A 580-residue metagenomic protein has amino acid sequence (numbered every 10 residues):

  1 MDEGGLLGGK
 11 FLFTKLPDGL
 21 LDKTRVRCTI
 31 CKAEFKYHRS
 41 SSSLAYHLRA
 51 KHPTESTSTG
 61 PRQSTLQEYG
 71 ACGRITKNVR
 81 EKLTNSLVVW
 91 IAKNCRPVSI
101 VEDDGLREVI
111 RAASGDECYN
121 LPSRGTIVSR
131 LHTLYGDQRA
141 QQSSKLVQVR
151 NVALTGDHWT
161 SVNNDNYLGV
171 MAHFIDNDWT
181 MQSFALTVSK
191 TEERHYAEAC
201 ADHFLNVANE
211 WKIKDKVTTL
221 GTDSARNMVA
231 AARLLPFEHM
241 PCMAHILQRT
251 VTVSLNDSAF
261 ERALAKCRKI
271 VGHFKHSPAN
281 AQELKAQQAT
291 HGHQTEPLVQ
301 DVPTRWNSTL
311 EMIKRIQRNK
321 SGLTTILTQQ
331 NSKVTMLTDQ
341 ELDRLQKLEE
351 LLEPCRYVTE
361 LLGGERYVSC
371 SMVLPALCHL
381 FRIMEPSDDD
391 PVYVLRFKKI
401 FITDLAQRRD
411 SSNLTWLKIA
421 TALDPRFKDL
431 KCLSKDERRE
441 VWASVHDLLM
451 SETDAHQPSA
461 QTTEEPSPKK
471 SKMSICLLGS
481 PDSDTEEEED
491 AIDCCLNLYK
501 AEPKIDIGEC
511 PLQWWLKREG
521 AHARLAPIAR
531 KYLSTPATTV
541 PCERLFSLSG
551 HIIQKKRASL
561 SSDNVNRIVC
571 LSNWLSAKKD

Functional and structural regions predicted by a protein language model:
M1-A112, L121, G125-L146, R150-V152 (+7 more regions): A zinc-binding module initiation signal
K15-P17, T29, A33, N94 (+6 more regions): Active-site neighborhood segments
V26-E34, Q67-I75, S86-C95, R111-A113 (+18 more regions): Short interface patches used for recognition in eukaryotic signaling and trafficking proteins
C28, L44-H47, L106, S123 (+15 more regions): Mobile genetic element proteins and their domesticated derivatives, centered on retroelements and DNA transposons
R39, V101, G105, T126 (+26 more regions): Generic recognition of stable, solvent-exposed alpha-helical segments in well-folded globular domains
S43-L48, T59-E68, D103-V109, L121-R130 (+14 more regions): Short amphipathic alpha-helical segments embedded in low-complexity Lys/Glu-rich regions
R107, A112-D116, V162, N166-Y167 (+6 more regions): Amphipathic alpha-helical/coiled-coil segments positioned at domain termini
T187-E192, L323-C494, L498-E502, G508-E509: Extended, C-terminal/distal alpha-helical "rod" segments
